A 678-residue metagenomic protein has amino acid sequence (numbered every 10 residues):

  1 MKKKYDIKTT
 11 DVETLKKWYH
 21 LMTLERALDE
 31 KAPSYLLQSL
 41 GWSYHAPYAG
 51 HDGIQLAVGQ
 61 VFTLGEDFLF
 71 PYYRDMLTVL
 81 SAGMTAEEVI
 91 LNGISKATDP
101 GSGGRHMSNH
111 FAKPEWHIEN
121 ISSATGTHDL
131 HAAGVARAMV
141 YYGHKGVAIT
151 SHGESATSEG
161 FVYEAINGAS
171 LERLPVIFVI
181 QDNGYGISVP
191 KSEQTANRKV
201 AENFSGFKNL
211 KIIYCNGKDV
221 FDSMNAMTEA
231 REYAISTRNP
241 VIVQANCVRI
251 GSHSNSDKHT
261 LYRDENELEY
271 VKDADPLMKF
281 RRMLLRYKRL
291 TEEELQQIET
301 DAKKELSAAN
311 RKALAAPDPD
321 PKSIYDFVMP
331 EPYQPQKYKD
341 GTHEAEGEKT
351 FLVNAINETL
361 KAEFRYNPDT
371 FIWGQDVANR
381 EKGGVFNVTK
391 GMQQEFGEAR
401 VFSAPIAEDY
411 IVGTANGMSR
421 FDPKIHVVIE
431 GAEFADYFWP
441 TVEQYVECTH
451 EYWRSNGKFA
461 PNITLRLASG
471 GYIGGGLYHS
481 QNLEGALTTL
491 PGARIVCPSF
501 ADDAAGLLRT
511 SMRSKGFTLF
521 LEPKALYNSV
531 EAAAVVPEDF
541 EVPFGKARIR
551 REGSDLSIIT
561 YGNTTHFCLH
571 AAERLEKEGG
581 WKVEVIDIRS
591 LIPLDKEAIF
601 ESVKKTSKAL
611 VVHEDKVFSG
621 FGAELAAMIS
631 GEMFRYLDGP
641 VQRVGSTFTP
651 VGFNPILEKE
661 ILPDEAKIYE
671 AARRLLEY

Functional and structural regions predicted by a protein language model:
M1-I54, Q60, A245, I250-A399 (+4 more regions): Conserved acidic/glycine
A27-L174, P190-K208, L477-Y478: Cofactor-binding active-site loop characterized by glycine-rich and histidine/acidic residues
Y35-L40, H106-S122, K145-S151, K208-I212 (+6 more regions): Glycine/charged-rich beta-loop-alpha catalytic/anionic-binding loops adjacent to active sites
S43-H51, Y73-R74, N109-D129, G153 (+8 more regions): Active-site nucleophile and cofactor-binding loops and adjacent substrate-binding regions of central metabolic enzymes
L56-G65, A133-H144, I166-L174, S205-F207 (+7 more regions): Alpha-helix C-terminal capping segments
L80-T85, G160-E164, S188-E193, N225 (+10 more regions): Short acidic, glycine/serine/threonine-rich loops at helix termini
S95-P100, S170-I180, R400-S403, E447-L467: A glycine-rich helix N-cap at a beta->alpha junction
H117-S307, R311, A315, T488-S607 (+1 more regions): Glycine-rich ThDP/TPP pyrophosphate-binding loop and its adjacent helix/strand module within ThDP-dependent enzymes
